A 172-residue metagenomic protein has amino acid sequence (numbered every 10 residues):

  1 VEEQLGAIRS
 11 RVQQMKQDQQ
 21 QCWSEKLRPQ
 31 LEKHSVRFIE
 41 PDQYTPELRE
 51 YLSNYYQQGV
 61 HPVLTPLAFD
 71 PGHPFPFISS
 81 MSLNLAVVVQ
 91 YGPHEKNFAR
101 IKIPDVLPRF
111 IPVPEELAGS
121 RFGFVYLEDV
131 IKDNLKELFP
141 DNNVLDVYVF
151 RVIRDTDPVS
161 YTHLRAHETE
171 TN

Functional and structural regions predicted by a protein language model:
V1-P41: Extended, charge-enriched "interface" segments that sit outside catalytic cores
R11, M15, Q30, Y51 (+4 more regions): Residues that form generic nucleotide/phosphate-binding pockets
Q13-Q17, V125, V159-S160: Hydrophobic alpha-helical scaffolding
V36-P46, D133-K136, V152: N-terminal short leaders/motifs
I39-N54, P62, L67: Extended, charged alpha-helical coiled-coil/arm scaffolds that mediate oligomerization and mechanical coupling in large
Y56-Q57, H61-P158: His/Asp/Glu-rich acidic catalytic environments and adjacent acidic regulatory segments
T162-T171: Conserved small/polar residues in nucleotide/adenosyl-binding loops
